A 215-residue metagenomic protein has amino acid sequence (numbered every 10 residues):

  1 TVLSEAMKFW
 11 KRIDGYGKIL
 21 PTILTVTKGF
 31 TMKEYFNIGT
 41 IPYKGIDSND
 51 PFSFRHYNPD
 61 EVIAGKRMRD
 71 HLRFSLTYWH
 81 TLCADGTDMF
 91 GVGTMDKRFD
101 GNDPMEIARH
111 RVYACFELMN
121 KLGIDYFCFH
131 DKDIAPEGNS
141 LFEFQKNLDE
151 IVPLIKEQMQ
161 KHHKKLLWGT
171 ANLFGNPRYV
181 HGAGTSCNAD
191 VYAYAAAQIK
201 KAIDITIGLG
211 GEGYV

Functional and structural regions predicted by a protein language model:
K8-K11, K18-K28: Short, positively charged and aromatic/hydrophobic N-terminal segments
T27-G213: N-terminal pre-domain/capping segments
